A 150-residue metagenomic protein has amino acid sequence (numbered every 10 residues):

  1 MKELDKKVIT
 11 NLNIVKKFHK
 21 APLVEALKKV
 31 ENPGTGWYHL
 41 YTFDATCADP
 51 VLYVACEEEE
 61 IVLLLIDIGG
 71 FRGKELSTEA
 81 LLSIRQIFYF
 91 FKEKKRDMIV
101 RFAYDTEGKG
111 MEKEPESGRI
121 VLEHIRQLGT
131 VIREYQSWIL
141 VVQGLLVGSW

Functional and structural regions predicted by a protein language model:
K2-E60, L65: Boundary/entry segment of secreted carbohydrate-active catalytic domains
G34-W37, I61-L63, K95-I99, I139-Q143: Structural preference for beta-strand elements that scaffold enzyme active sites
D49-D105, R119-I120: Aromatic-lined substrate-binding rim segments of carbohydrate-active enzymes
I68, A80, H124-Q127, W150: Broad hydrophobic/π-residue packing in well-ordered secondary structure
S83, V121-H124, L128, Q143: Stable alpha-helical elements in mature extracytoplasmic
R85, K92, R126-G129, R133: Alpha-helical repeat scaffolds in large eukaryotic proteins
I99-G110, L128-W150: Active-site groove signature of glycoside hydrolases
M111-E116: Second-shell loop/turn segments in exported
